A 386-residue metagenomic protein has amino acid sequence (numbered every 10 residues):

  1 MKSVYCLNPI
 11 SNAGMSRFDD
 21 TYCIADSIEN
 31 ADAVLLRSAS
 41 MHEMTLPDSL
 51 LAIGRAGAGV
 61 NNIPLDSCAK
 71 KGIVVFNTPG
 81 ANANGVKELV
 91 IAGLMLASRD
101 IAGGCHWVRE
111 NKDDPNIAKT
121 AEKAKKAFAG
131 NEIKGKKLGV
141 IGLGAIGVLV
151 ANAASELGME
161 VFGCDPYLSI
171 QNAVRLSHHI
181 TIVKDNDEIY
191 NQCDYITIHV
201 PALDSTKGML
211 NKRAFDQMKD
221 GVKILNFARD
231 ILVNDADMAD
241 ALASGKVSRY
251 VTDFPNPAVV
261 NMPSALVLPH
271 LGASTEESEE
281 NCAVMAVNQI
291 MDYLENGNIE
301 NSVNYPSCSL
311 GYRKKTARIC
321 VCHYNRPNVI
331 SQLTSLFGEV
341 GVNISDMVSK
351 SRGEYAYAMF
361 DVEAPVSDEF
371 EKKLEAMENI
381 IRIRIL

Functional and structural regions predicted by a protein language model:
M1-T78, N211-R213, N234, M347 (+2 more regions): An N-terminal-biased, well-structured beta-alpha scaffold segment characteristic of Rossmann-like dinucleotide-binding
A39-T45, P166-V259, S274: Rossmann-like adenosine-cofactor binding region
P79-K137, N298-V303: Phosphate-binding beta-alpha-beta segment of Rossmann-like dinucleotide-binding domains, i.e., the NAD(P)
K87-H106, N152-M159, M285-N298, T334-G338 (+1 more regions): Oxidoreductase and adenylate-handling cofactor-binding alpha/beta cores
L143-G144: Glycine-rich Rossmann-fold phosphate-binding loop(s) that bind the pyrophosphate of adenine dinucleotide cofactors
G147-V148: N-terminal Rossmann-fold NAD(P) dinucleotide-binding loop
V260, L271-L386: NAD(P)-dependent dehydrogenase/reductase Rossmann-like domain
